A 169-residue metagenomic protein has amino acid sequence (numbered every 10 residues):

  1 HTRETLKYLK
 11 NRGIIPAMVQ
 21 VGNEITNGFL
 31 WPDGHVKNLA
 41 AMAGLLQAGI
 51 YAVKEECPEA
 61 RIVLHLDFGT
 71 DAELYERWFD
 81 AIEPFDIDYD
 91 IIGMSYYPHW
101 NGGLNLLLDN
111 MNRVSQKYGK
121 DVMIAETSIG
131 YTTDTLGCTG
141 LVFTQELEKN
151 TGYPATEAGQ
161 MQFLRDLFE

Functional and structural regions predicted by a protein language model:
H1-Y89, G102-R113, K117: Active-site cleft segment of glycoside hydrolase catalytic domains centered on the general acid/base Glu
N27-W31, Y131-L136: Short acidic/His/Gly/Ser-rich catalytic and metal-binding motifs that mark active-site loops of diverse hydrolases
L30, M94-Y97: A broad detector of the eukaryotic-type serine/threonine protein kinase catalytic domain
V63-H65, I91-S95, M123-E126: Short, conserved beta-strand edge motifs with alternating hydrophobic and charged residues
D80-I82, G140-F143: Short, hinge-like loop/turn segments at secondary-structure boundaries
F85, S95, R113-D121, G130 (+1 more regions): Short hydrophobic alpha-helical module
H99, D121-T133, F143-E169: Substrate-binding cleft of secreted/luminal carbohydrate-active enzymes
